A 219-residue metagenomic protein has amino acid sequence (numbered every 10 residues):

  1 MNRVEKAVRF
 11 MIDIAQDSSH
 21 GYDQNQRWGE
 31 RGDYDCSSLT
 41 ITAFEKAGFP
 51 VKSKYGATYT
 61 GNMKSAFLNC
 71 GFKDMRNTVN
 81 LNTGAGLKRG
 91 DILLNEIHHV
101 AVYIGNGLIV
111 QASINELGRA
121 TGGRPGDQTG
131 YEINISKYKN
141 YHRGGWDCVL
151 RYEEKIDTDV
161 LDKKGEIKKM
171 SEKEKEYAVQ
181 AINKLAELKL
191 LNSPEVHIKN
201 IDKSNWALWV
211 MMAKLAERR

Functional and structural regions predicted by a protein language model:
M1-S65, C70, R76, K88 (+4 more regions): N-terminal capping segments
V4, T83, E174-A178: Generic alpha-helical segment signature
D35-T42, V160-R219: Short, solvent-exposed alpha-helical surface patches in non-cytosolic proteins
L81, A85-L87: Short, well-ordered loop/turn sites that connect or cap secondary structure elements
R89, I97-H99, G105, G145 (+1 more regions): Residues that flank catalytic or metal-binding motifs in active/ligand-binding sites
V102-K137: Catalytic Cys-His active-site segments of thiol-dependent hydrolases/isopeptidases
E132-G165: Low-complexity, Gly/Ser/Thr/Pro-rich intrinsically disordered linker/tail segments
